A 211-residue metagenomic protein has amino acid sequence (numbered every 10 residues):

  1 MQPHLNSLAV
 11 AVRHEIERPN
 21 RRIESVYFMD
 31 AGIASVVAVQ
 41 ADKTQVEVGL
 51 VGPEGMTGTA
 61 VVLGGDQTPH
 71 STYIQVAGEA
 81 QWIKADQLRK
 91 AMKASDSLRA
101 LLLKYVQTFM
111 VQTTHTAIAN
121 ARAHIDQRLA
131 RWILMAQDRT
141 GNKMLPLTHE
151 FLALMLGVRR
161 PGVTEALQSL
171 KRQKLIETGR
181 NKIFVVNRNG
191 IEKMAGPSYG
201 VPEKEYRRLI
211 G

Functional and structural regions predicted by a protein language model:
M1-V12: Short proline/glycine- and basic residue-enriched helix-capping loop/turn segments at helix->loop/beta transitions
H14-V76: Cyclic nucleotide-binding regulatory domains
R22, A119-A123, F184: Conserved phosphate/pyrophosphate-binding and hydrolysis machinery centered on Walker-type P-loop NTPases, extending
A31, G55, D86-Q87, E150 (+1 more regions): Alpha-helix/helix-capping structural signal
I33, G78-A80, K182: Structural motif
G49-Q107, V111, H115: Cyclic-nucleotide recognition modules
V76-A77, M92-R159: Polybasic "coupling" helices that flank or enter modular domains
L134-G211: Phosphate-/nucleic-acid-contacting segments
